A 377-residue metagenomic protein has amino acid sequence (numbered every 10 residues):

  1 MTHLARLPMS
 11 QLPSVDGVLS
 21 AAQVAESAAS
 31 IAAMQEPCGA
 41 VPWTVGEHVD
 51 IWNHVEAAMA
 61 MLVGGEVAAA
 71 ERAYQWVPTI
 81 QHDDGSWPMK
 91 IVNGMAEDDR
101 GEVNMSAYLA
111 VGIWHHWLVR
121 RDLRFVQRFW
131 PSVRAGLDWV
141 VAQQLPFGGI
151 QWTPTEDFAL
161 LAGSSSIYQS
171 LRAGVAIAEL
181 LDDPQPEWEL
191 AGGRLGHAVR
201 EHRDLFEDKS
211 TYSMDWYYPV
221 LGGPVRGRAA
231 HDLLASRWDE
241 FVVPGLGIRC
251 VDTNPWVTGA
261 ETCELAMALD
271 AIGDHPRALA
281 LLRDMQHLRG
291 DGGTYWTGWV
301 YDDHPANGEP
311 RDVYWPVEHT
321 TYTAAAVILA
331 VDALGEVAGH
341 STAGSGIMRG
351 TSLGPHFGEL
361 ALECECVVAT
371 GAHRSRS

Functional and structural regions predicted by a protein language model:
T2-G17, V55-V67, Y108-F125, S166-D183 (+3 more regions): Well-ordered alpha-helical scaffold segments within catalytic/enzyme domains
T2-H48, E71-S106, W130, A135-E156 (+2 more regions): Extended glycan-interaction surfaces of carbohydrate-active proteins
M34, W43, E47-V55, M59 (+1 more regions): N-terminal beta1-alpha1-beta2 module of alpha/beta enzyme domains
V55, Y74, L282: Short amphipathic alpha-helical segment that frequently serves as the phosphate-/nucleotide-binding helix
A69, F125-R128, S132, P186-E187 (+2 more regions): Alpha-helical positions within canonical tetratricopeptide repeat
G101, F125, A159, P184 (+1 more regions): Conserved acidic
L161-H202: Active-site neighborhood of glycoside hydrolase catalytic domains
L279, R283-H287: TPR/TPR-like (Sel1-like) alpha-helical repeat modules
